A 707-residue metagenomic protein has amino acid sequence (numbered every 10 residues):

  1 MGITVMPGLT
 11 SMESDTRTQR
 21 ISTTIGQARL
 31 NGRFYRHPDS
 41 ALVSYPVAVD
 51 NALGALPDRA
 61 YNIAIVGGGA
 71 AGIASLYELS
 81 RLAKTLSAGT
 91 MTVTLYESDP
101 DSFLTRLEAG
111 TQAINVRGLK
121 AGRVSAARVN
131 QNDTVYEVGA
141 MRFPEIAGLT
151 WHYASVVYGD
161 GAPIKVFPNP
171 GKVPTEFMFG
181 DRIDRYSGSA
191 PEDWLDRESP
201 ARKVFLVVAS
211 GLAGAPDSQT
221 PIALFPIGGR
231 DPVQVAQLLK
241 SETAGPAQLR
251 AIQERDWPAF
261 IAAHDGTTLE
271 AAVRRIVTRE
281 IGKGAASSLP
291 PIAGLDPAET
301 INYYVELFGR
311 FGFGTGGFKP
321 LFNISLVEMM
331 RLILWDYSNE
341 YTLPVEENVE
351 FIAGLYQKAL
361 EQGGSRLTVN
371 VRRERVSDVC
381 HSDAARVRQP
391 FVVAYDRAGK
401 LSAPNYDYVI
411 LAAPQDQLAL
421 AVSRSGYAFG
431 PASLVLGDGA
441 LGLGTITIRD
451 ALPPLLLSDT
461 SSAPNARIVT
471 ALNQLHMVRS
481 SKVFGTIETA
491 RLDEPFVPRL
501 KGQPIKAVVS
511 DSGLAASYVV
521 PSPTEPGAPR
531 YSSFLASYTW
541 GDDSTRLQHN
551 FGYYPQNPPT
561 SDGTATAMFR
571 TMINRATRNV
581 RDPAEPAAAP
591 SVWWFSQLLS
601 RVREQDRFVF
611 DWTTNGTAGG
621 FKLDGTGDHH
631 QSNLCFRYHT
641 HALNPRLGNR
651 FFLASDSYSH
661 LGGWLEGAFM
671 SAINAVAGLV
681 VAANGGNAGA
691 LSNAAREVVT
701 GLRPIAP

Functional and structural regions predicted by a protein language model:
G2-A52, S480, V497-P707: Conserved flavin/dinucleotide-binding core of flavoenzymes
A55-A71, T94: Beta1/beta-strand and adjacent pyrophosphate-binding region of the FAD-binding site in flavoprotein oxidoreductases
R59-Y61, A398-Y408: Core beta-strand elements of the Rossmann-like FAD/NAD(P) dinucleotide-binding domain in flavoenzyme oxidoreductases
S80-N130: Glycine-rich FAD pyrophosphate-binding loop
A121, A154, V273, L355 (+6 more regions): Generic structural signal for small/hydrophobic residues in well-ordered secondary structure, especially within
V129-R230: Dinucleotide-binding Rossmann-like beta1-alpha1 core, especially the glycine-rich loop that anchors the ADP
V233-F391, R397, Q417-V422: Active-site/ligand-binding neighborhood in enzyme catalytic cores
Y408-R467: Flavin (primarily FAD) binding-site architecture
